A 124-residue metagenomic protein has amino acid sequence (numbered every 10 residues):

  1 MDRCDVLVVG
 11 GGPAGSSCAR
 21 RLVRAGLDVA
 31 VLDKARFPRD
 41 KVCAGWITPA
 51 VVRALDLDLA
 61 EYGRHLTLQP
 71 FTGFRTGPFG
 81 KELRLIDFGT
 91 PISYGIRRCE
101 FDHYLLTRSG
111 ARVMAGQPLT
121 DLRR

Functional and structural regions predicted by a protein language model:
M1-A14, A30: Beta1/beta-strand and adjacent pyrophosphate-binding region of the FAD-binding site in flavoprotein oxidoreductases
L7, R20-V42: Glycine-rich FAD pyrophosphate-binding loop
G11-G12, K34-A35, F79, Q117: Fold-independent oxyanion-binding glycine-rich loops and adjacent beta-strand/coil segments at enzyme active sites
A35-D58: Conserved N-terminal glycine-rich FAD pyrophosphate-binding loop of Rossmann-like flavoproteins
R53, A60-E61, P70, R75-R124: Conserved N-terminal helical subregion
R64: Basic, alpha-helical nucleic-acid-binding regions used in initiation and control of genome expression
